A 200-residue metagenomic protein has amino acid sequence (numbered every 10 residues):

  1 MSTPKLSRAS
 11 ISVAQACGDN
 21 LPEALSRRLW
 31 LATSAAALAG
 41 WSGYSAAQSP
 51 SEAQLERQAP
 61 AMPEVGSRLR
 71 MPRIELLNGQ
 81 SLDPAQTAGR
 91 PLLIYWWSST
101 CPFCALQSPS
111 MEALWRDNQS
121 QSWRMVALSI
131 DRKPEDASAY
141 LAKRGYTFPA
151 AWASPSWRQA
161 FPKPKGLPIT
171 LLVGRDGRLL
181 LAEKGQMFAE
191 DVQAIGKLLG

Functional and structural regions predicted by a protein language model:
M1-L25, L29-G40, G200: N-terminal secretory signal peptides
S45-A47: Boundary at the C-terminal end of the N-terminal hydrophobic targeting segment
P50-P84: N-terminal "domain-start" segment that seeds a small globular fold
R70, L92, L167-P168: Short loop/turn microsegments at loop-to-beta-strand junctions
A85-P102: Short active-site neighborhood of thiol/selenol oxidoreductases, capturing the structured segment around
A105-R144, P155-A160: Structural microenvironment flanking redox-active thiols in thiol-disulfide oxidoreductases
Y140-R175: Short, internal strand/loop/helix patches that form the active-site neighborhood or redox-interaction surface
R175-G200: Thiol-/selenol-based redox modules, centered on thioredoxin-like and closely related oxidoreductase domains
